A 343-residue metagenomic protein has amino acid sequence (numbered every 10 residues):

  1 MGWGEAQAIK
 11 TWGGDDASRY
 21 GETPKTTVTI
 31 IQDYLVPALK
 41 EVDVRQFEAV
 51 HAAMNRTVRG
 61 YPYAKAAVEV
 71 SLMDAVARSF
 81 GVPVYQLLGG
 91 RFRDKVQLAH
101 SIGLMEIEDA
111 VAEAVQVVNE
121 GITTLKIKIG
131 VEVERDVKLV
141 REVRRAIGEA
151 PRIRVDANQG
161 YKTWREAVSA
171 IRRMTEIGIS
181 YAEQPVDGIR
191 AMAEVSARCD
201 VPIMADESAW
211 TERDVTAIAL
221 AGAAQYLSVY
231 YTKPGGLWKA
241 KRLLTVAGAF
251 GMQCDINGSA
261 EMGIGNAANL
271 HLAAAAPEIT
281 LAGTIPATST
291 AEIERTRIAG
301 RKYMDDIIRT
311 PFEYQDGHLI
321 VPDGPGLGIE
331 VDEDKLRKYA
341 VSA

Functional and structural regions predicted by a protein language model:
M1-S79: Metal- or metallocofactor-binding catalytic centers and their adjacent structured scaffolds across diverse enzyme
Q7-G14, S101-M105, D255: Glycine-rich phosphate/pyrophosphate-binding beta-alpha loops
L35, V68, G81, L125 (+6 more regions): Conserved, mostly hydrophobic/aromatic
A64, V70-I102: Glycine-rich, aromatic-flanked loop segments that form ligand/cofactor-binding clefts across common enzyme folds
K65, I102-G103, K128-E132, Q159 (+6 more regions): Glycine- and other small-residue-rich loops at beta-strand/loop junctions that grip anionic moieties
G89-C199: Metal-dependent enolase-superfamily TIM-barrel catalytic cores that perform enediolate-based chemistry
R172, G178, D187-P202, W210-H318: Shared catalytic-loop signature of beta/alpha-barrel
P322-A343: Extended hydrophobic packing segments that form well-structured cores
